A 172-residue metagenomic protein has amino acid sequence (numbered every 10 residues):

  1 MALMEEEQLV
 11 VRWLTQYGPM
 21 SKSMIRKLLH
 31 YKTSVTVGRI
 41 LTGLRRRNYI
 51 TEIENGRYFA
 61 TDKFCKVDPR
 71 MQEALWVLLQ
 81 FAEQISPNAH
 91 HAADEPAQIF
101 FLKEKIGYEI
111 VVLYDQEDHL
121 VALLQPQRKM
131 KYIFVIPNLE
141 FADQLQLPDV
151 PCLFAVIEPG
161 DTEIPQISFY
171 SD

Functional and structural regions predicted by a protein language model:
M1-V10, D68: Short alpha-helical segments that sit at the start of domains
E6-V10, S21, R46: N-terminal low-complexity or simple alpha-helical regulatory segments that function as activation/interaction modules
V11-Q16, S23, Y49-E109, Y114-V121: Nucleic-acid-binding surface
R26: The alpha-helix within a helix-turn-helix
Y31-R46: Short amphipathic alpha-helical interaction segments
Y108-P165: Catalytic cores of nucleic-acid endonucleases
